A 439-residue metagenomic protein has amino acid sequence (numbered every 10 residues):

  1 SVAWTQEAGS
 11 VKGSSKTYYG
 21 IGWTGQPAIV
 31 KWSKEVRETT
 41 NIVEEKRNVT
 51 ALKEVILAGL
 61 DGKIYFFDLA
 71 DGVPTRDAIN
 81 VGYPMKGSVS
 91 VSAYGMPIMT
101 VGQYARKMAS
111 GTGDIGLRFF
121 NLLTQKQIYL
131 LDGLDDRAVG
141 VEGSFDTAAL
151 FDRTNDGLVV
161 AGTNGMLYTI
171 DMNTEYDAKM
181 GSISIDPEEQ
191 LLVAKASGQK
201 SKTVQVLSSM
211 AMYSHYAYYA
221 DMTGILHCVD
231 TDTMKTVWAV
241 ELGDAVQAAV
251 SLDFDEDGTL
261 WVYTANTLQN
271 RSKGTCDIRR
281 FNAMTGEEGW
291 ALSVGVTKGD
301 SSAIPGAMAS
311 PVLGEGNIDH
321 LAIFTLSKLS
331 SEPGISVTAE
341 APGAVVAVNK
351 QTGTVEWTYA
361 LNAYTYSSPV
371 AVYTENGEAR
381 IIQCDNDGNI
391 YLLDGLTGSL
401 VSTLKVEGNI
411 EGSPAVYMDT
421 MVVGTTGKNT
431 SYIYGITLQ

Functional and structural regions predicted by a protein language model:
S1-F145, L150-Q439: Extracytoplasmic/lumenal domain signature
